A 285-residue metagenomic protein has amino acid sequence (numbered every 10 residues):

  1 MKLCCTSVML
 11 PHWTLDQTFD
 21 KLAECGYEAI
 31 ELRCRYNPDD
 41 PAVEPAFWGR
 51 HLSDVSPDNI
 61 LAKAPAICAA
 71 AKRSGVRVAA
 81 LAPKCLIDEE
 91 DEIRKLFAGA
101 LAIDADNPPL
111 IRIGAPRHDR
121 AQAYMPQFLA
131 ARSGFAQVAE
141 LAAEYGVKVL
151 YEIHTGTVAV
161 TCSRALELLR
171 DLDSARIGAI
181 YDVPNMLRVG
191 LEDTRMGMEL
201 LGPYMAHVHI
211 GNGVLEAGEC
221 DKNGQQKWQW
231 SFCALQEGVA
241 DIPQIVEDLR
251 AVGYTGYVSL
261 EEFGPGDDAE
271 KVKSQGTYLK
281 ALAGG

Functional and structural regions predicted by a protein language model:
C5, L22, I30, A71 (+6 more regions): Conserved, mostly hydrophobic/aromatic
T6-L10, R33-N37, P83-L86, G114-H118 (+4 more regions): Active-site beta-loop-alpha junctions enriched in small/polar residues
P11-L22, E89-A100, G190-M198, I242: Short, acidic/polar
T18-N37, I103-P109: Catalytic domains of carbohydrate-active enzymes, especially glycoside hydrolases
F19, A23, A121, Q137-V239: Acidic/histidine-rich catalytic cores of soluble enzymes
R33-P65: Glycine-rich, proline-tolerant flexible connector loops at the mouths of alpha/beta enzymes
A64-Y181: Active-site acidic/histidine proton-transfer and metal-coordination neighborhood in alpha/beta enzyme cores
D268-G285: C-terminal helical cap(s) of enzyme catalytic domains, especially alpha/beta-barrels
